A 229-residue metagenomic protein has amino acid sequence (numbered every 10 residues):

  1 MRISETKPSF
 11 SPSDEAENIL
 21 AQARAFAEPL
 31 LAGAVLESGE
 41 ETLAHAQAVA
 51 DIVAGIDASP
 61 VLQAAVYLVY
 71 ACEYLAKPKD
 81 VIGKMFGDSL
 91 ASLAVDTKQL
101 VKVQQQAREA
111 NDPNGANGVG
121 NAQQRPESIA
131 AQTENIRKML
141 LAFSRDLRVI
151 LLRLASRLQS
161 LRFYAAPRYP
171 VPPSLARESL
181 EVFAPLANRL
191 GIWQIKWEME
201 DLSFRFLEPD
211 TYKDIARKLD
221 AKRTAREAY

Functional and structural regions predicted by a protein language model:
M1-Y229: Active-site helical microenvironments for divalent-metal-assisted chemistry
